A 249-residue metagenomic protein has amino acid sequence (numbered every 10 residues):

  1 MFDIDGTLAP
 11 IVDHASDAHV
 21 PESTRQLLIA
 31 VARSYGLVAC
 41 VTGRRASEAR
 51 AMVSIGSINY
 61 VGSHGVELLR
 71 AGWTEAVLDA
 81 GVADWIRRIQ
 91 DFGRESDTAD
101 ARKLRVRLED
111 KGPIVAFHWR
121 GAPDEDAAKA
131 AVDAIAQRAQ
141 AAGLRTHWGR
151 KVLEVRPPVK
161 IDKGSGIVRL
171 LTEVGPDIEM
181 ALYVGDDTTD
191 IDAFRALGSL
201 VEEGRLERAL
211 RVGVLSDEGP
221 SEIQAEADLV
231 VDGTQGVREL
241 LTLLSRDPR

Functional and structural regions predicted by a protein language model:
M1-H14, C40, I167: Asp-based phosphoryl-transfer active-site loop
H19-K111: Active-site phosphate-binding/coordination module
V53-G56, A142, E207, A225-A227: Short, structured coil segments at secondary-structure junctions
S63, L69-R87, H147-E179: Substrate-recognition "cap/lid" segment bordering the active-site pocket of phosphatases
W85, D124-A130: Short, conserved charged micro-motifs
F92-S96, K129-A139: Short amphipathic alpha-helices in soluble, non-transmembrane regions that often serve as interface/regulatory elements
R105-A122, G143-R156: Charged, glycine-interspersed solvent-exposed loop segments at helix/strand-loop junctions that cap or gate access
G164-R249: Mg2+-dependent phosphoryl-transfer enzymes with acidic/Ser/Thr/Gly-rich catalytic loops
